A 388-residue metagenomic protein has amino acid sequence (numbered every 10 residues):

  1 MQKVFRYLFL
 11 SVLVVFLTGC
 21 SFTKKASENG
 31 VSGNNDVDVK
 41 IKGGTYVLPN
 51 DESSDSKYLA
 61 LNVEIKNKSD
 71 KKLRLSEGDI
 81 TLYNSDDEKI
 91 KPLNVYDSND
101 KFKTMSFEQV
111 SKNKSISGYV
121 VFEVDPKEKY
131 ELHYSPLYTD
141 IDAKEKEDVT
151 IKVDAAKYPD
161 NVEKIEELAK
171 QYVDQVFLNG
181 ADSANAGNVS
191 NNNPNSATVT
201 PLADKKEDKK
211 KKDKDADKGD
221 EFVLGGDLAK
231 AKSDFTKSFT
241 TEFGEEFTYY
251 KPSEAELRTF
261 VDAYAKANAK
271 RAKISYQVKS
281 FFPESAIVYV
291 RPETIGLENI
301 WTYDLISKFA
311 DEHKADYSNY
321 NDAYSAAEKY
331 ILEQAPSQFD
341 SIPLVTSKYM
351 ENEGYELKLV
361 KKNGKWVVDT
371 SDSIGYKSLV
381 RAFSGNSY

Functional and structural regions predicted by a protein language model:
F16-G19: C-terminal motif of bacterial Sec signal peptides marking the signal peptidase cleavage site
K24-S56, K266-K273: Low-complexity, acidic Ser/Thr/Pro/Gly-rich terminal tails and inter-domain linkers that flank the onset of structured
K66-I116, H313-A326: The feature marks short-to-medium sequence segments in extracytoplasmic or secretory-pathway proteins
K89-L93, A315-S318, M350-S387: Short beta-strand edge/turn micro-motifs at domain boundaries
N94-Y130, I342, T346-E353: Short, solvent-exposed, Trp/other aromatic-anchored flexible loops in extracytoplasmic proteins
F122-D148, S371: Short, surface-exposed ligand- or partner-binding patches at beta-edge/loop junctions that are enriched in aromatics
Y158-S275, K279, N299: Core segments of small alpha/beta cavity-forming domains
L297-M350: Mixed-charge, low-complexity intrinsically disordered segments
